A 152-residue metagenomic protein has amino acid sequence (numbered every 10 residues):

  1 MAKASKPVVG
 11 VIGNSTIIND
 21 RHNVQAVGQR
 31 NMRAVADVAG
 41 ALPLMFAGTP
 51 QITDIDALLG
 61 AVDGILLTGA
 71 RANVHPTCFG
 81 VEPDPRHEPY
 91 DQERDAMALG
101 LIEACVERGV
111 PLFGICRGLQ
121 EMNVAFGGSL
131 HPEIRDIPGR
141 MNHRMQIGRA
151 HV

Functional and structural regions predicted by a protein language model:
M1-F113, N123-F126, H131, R135-R149: N-terminal beta1-alpha1 cap of cysteine-dependent amidohydrolase-like domains
C116: Conserved G/P- and acidic residue-centered "switch" motifs that form tight phosphate/ATP-binding loops in soluble
L119: The feature captures the ABC ATPase H-loop/switch
